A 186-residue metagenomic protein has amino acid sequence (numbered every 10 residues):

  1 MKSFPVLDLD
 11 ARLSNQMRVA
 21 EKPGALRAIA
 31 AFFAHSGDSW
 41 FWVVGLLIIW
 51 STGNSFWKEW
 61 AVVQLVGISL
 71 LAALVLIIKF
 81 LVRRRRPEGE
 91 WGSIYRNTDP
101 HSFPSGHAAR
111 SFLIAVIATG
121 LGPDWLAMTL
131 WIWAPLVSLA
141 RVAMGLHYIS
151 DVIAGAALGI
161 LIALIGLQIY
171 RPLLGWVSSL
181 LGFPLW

Functional and structural regions predicted by a protein language model:
M1-H101, A109-I132, V137: Hydrophobic alpha-helical bundle signature of multipass membrane enzymes
W91-W186: Membrane-embedded catalytic cores of phosphoryl/pyrophosphoryl-handling enzymes
